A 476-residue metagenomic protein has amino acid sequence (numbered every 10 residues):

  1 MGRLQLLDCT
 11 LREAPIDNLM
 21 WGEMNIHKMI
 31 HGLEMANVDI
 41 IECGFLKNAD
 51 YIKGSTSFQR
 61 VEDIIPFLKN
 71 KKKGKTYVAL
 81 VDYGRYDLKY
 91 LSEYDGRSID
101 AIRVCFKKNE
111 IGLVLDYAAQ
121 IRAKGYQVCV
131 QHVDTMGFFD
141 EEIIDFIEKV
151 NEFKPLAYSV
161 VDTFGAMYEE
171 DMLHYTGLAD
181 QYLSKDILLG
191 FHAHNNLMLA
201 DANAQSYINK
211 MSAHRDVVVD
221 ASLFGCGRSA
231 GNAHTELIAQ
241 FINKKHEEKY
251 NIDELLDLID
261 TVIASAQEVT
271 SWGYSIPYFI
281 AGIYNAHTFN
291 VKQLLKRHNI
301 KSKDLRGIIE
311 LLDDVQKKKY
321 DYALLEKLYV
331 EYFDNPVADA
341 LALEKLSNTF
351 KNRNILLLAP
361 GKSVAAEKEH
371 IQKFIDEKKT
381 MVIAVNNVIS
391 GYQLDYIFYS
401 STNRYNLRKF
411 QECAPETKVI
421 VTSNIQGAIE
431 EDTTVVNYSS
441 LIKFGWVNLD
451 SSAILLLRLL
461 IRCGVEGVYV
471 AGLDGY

Functional and structural regions predicted by a protein language model:
M1-A340: Catalytic cores and adjacent flexible loops of soluble metabolic enzymes that perform enolate/carbanion chemistry on
D8, A79, V130, F191 (+5 more regions): Structural beta-sheet core signal
L80-G84, K107, L358-K362, Y399-T402 (+1 more regions): Structural motif
K89-E93, D116-Y117, N203, E367-F374 (+2 more regions): A short acidic, amphipathic alpha-helical/loop segment
I111-V114, M198-A202, V364-E367, S451-L456: Short glycine/serine/threonine-rich phosphate/pyrophosphate-binding segments that cradle anionic phosphate groups
F191-A193, D216-L223, L356-V364, N386 (+3 more regions): Glycine-rich anion-binding loop/nest that anchors nucleotide
K327-K379, S390-L394, N406-K409: N-terminal donor/sugar-recognition subdomains of glycan-related enzymes, prototypically the membrane-proximal stem
F374-C463, G467: Acidic/Gly/His-enriched mid-domain segments of enzyme catalytic cores or analogous surface patches that mediate
